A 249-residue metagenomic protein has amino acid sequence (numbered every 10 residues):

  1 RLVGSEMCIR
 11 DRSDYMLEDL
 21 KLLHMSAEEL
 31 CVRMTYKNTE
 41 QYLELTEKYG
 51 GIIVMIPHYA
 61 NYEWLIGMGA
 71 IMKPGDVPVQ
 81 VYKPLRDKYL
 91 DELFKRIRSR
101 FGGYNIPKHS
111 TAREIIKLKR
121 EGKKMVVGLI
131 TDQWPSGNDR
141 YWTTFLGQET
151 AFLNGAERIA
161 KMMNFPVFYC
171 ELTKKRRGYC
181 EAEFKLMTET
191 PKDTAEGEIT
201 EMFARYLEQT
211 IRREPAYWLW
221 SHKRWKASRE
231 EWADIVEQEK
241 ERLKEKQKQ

Functional and structural regions predicted by a protein language model:
L2-C8: Short, small-residue-biased leader/transition segments that mark boundaries at the very start of proteins
E6, I71, H109-Q249: Non-catalytic C-terminal accessory region of glycerolipid acyltransferases and related lyso-lipid remodeling enzymes
D11, Y15, Q41, Y206-Q209 (+1 more regions): Solvent-exposed, charged/polar functional surfaces in cytosolic regulatory/catalytic domains
D11-A27, T173, Y217-W220: A transmembrane-helix-recognition feature enriched in membrane-embedded lipid enzymes and envelope glyco-/phospholipid
L23-I52: A short, well-structured juxtamembrane/interface segment
T35-K37, Y104-I106, K185: General small-molecule cofactor/ligand-binding pocket signal
T46-H109, W134-T144: Catalytic core of membrane glycerolipid acyltransferases/transacylases, capturing the structured, soluble-facing
